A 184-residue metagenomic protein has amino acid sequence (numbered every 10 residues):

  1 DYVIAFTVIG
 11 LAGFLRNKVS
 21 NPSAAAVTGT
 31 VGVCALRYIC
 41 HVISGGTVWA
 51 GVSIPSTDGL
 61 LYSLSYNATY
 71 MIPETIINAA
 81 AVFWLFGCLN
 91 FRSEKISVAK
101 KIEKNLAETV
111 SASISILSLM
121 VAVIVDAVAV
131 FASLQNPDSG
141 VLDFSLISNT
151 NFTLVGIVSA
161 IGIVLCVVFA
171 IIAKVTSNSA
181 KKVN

Functional and structural regions predicted by a protein language model:
D1-N184: Loop-helix junctions at membrane interfaces
